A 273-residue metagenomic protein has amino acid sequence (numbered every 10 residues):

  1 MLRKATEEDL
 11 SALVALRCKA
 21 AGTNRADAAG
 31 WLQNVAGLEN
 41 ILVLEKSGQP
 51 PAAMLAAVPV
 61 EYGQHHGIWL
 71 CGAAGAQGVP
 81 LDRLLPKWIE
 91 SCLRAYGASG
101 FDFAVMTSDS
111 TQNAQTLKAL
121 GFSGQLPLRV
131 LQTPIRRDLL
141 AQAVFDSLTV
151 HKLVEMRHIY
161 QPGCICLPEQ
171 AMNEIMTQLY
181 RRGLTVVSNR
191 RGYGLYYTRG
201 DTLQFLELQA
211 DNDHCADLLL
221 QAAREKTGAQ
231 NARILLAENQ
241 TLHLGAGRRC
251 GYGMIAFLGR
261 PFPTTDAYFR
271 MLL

Functional and structural regions predicted by a protein language model:
M1, F101-A104: Short active-site oxyanion
L10, R17-S47, P51, A56-Y62 (+1 more regions): Active-site rim helix/loop that mediates acceptor-substrate recognition in acyltransferases
E39, A98-F101, T227-N231: Short, high-confidence coil segments that cap the C-terminus of an alpha-helix and link into the following beta-strand
L42-L44, P51-A52, W69-G72, S110-N113 (+2 more regions): Core nucleotidyl-transferase/polymerase catalytic module
V43, Q49-P59, G67-G72, R190-Q204: Conserved beta-strand in the GNAT
G75-Y96, A119, D213-R224: Conserved acetyl-CoA-binding loop-helix of GNAT-fold acetyltransferases
T107-D109, K118-L140, Q209-D213, D217 (+1 more regions): Active-site/acyl-donor-binding loops of N-acyltransferases
L120-L206: Amide-forming acyltransferase catalytic core, primarily the GNAT-like/NAT-type and related acyltransferase folds
